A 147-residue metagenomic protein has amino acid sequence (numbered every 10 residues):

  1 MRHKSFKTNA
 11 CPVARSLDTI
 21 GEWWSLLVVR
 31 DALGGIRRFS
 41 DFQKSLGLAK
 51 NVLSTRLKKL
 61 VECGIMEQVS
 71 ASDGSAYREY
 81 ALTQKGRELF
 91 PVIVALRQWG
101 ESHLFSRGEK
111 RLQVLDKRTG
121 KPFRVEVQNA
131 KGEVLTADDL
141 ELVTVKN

Functional and structural regions predicted by a protein language model:
M1-T8: A detector for short, charged/polar N-terminal pre-domain segments
C11-V52: N-terminal helix-turn-helix DNA-binding core of bacterial DNA-binding proteins
S16, L26, C63, I93-H103: Alpha-helical linker/hinge and terminal dimerization helices associated with HTH transcriptional regulators
G21, S72-I93: Basic, amphipathic "hinge/linker" alpha-helix immediately C-terminal to the N-terminal HTH DNA-binding motif
G34, Q84-K85, K117: Structured loop/turn residues at secondary-structure junctions
F39, Q43-A71, S75: Canonical helix-turn-helix DNA-binding module
V94, Q98-N147: C-terminal regulatory/oligomerization modules of transcriptional regulators
